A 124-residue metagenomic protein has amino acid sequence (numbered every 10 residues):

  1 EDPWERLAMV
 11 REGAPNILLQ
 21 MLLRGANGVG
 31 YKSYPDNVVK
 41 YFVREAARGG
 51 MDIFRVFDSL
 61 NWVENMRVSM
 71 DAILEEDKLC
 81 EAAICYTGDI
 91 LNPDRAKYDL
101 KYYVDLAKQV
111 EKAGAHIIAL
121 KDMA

Functional and structural regions predicted by a protein language model:
E1-L18, R24, G28-A124: Alpha/beta enzyme core
